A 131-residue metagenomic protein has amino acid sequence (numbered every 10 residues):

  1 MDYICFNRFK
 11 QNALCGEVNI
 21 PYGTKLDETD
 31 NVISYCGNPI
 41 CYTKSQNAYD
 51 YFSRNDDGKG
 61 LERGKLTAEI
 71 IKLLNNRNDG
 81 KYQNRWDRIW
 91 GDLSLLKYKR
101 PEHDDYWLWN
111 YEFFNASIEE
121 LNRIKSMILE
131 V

Functional and structural regions predicted by a protein language model:
M1, S126-V131: Short intrinsically disordered terminal tails
M1-A13, G64, A68: SH3-family beta-barrel domains
C15-I118: Acidic, low-complexity, intrinsically disordered interaction modules
F114-I128: Ampiphathic alpha-helical segments that act as solvent-exposed interaction surfaces
